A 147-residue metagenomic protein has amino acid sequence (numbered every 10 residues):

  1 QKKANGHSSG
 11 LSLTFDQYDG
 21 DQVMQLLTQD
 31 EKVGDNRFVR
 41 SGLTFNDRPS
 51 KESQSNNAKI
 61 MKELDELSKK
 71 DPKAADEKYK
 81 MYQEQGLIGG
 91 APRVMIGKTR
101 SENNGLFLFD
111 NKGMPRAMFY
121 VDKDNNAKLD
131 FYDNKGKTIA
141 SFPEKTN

Functional and structural regions predicted by a protein language model:
Q1-N147: Parallel beta-helix/beta-solenoid repeats that form elongated, surface-exposed shafts/blades used for receptor binding
